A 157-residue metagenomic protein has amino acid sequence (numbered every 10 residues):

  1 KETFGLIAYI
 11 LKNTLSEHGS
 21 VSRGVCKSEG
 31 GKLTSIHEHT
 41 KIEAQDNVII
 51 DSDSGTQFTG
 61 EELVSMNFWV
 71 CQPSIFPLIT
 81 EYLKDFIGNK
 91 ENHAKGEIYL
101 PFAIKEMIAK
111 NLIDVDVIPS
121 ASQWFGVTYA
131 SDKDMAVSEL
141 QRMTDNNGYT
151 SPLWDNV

Functional and structural regions predicted by a protein language model:
K1-W69, P73: Conserved core of the sugar-phosphate nucleotidyltransferase
H18, H39, E81-Y82, E139: Residue-level signal for well-ordered alpha-helical positions
S28, P119-S120: Generic beta-strand structural signal
I36, L78-I79, A136: Residues that scaffold the ATP/ADP-binding catalytic core of kinase and kinase-like folds
W69, H93-A94, G126: Hydrophobic alpha-helical scaffolding
P73-S74, S131: Alpha-helix/helix-capping structural signal
T80-I113: A C-terminal functional module that forms or caps the active site or interfaces directly with catalytic machinery
L112-D114, S122-V157: Hydrophobic helical membrane-anchoring modules
